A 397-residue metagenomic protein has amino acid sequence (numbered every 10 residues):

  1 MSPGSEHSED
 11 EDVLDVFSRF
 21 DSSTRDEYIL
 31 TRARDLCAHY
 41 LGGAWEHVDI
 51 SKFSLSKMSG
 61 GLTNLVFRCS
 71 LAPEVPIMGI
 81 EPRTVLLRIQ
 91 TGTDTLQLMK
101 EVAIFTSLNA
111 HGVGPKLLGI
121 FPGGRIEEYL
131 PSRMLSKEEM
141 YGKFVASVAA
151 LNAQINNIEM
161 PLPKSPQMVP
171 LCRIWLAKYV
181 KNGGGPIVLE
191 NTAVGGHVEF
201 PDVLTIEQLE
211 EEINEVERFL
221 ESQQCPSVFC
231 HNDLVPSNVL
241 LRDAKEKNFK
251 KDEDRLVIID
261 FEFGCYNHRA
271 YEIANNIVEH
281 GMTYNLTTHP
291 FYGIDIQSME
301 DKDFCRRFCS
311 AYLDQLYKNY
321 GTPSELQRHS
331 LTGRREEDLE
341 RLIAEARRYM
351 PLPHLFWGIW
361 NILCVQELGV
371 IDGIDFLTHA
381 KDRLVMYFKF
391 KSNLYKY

Functional and structural regions predicted by a protein language model:
S2-S56: Juxta-kinase regulatory segment immediately upstream of eukaryotic protein kinase catalytic domains
A33-K52, G61-N64, L71-E74, E211-I213 (+2 more regions): Eukaryotic beta-rich interaction modules
S56-L209, E215, F219-V228, K251-E253: ATP-binding pocket architecture of kinase catalytic cores
F229-H231, P236: Catalytic-loop of the protein kinase fold
V239-T287: Catalytic activation segment of kinase domains across protein kinase-like and atypical kinase folds
Y271-H329, P351-G369, M386: Active-site activation/catalytic loop segments of kinase-like enzymes and analogous catalytic loops in related
S324-M350: All-alpha amphipathic helical-bundle segments outside canonical DNA-binding/catalytic cores that form hydrophobic
V365-S392: C-terminal/domain-terminus segments
